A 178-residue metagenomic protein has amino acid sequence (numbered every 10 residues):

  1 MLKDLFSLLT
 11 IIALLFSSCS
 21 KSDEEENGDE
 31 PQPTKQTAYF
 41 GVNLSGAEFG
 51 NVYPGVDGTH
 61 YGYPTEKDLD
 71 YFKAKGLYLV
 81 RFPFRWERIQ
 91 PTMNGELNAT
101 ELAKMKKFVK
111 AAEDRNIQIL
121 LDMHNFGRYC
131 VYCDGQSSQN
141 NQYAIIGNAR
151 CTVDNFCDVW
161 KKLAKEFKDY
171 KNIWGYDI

Functional and structural regions predicted by a protein language model:
L2-I11: Sec-dependent signal peptide recognition, specifically the positively charged N-region followed immediately by
I11-L14, Y129: Extended rod-forming repeat segments used as scaffolds/tethers
L14-P33: Bacterial Sec-dependent N-terminal signal peptides
P33-I178: Active-site mouth of glycoside hydrolases
